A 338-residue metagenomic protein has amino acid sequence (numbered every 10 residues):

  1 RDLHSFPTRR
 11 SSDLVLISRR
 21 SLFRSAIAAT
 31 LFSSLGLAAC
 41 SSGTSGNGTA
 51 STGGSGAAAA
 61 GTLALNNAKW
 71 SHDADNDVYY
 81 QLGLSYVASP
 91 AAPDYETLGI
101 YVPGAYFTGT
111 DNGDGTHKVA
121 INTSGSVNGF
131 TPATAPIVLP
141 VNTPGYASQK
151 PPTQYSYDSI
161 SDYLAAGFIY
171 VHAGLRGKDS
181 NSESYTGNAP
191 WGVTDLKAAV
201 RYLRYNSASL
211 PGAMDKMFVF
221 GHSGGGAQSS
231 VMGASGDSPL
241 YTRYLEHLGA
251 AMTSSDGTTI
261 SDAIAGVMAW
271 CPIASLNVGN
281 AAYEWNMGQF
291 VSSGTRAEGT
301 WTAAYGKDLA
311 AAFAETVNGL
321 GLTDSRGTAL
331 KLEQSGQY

Functional and structural regions predicted by a protein language model:
H4-S11: Short, small-residue-biased leader/transition segments that mark boundaries at the very start of proteins
S12-T30: N-terminal secretory signal peptides and thylakoid transit peptides that target proteins across membranes
A38-A39: C-terminal motif of bacterial Sec signal peptides marking the signal peptidase cleavage site
A50-T134: Catalytic-loop region of hydrolases
A133-T143: Short beta-strand element of the alpha/beta-hydrolase
Q154-F168: Short amphipathic alpha-helix adjacent to the substrate-entry channel of hydrolases
G187-A208: Alpha/beta-hydrolase active-site loop
Y205-Y283: Primarily recognizes the serine-hydrolase "nucleophile elbow" in alpha/beta-hydrolase and SGNH/GDSL folds
